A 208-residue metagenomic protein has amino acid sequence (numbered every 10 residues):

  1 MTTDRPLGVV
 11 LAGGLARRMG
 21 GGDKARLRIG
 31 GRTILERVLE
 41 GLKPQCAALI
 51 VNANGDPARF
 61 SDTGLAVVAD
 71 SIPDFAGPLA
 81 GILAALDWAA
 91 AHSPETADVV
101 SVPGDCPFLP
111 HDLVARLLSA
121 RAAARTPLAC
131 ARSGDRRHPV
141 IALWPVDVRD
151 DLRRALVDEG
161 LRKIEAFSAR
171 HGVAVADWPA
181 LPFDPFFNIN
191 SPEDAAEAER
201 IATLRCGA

Functional and structural regions predicted by a protein language model:
T2-L161, A169-P185, P192-A196, R200-C206: Nucleotide and nucleotide-moiety/phosphate-recognizing core
